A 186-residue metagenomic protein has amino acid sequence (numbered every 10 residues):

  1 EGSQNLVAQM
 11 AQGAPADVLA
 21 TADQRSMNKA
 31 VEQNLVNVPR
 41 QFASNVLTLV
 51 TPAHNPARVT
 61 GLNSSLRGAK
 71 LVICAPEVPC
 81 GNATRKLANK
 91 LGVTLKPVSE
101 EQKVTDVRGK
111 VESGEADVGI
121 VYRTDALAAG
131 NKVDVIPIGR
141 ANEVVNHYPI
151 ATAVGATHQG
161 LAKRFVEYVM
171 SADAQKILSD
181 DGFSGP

Functional and structural regions predicted by a protein language model:
E1: Cofactor-binding loops of NAD(P)H-dependent oxidoreductases, dominated by short-chain dehydrogenase/reductases
Q4-P15, T21-P186: Exported/periplasmic ABC-transporter solute-binding proteins
